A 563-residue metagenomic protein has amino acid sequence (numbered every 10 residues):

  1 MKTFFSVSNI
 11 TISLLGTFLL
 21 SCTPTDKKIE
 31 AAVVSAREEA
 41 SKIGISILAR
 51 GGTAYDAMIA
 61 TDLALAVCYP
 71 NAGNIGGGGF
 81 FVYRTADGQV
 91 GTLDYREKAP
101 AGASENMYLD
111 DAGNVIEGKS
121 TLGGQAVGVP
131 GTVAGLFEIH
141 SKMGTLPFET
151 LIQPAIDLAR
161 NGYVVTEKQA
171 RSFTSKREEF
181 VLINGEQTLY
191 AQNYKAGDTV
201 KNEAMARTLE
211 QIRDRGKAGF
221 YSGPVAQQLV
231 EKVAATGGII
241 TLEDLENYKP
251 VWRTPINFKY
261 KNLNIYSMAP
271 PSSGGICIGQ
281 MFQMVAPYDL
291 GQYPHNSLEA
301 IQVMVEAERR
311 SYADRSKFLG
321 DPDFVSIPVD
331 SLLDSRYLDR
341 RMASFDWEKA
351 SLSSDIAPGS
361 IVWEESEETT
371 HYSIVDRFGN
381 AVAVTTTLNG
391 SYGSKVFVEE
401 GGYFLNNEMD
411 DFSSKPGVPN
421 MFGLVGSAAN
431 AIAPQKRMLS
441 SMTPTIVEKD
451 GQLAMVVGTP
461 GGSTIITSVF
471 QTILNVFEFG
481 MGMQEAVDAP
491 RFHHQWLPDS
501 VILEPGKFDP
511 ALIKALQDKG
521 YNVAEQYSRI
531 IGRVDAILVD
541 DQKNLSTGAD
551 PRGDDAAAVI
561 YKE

Functional and structural regions predicted by a protein language model:
M1-T11: Bacterial N-terminal signal peptides that target proteins for export
L20-S21: C-terminal motif of bacterial Sec signal peptides marking the signal peptidase cleavage site
T25-K42, S46, A54-G216, F220-S222 (+6 more regions): Noncatalytic scaffold domains of N-terminal-nucleophile
V67-T92, I239-T241, A381-K449, F479 (+1 more regions): Active-site rim segments in enzyme catalytic domains, especially the processed small/beta chain of N-terminal
G73-N74, G78-T85, T370-I374, P444-I446 (+2 more regions): Short beta-strand scaffold segments in enzyme catalytic cores
P287-L388, F397-G401, P416-G417, V425 (+1 more regions): Internal maturation/activation junctions in enzymes
K436, E478-R529: Extended C-terminal subregions enriched in glycine
